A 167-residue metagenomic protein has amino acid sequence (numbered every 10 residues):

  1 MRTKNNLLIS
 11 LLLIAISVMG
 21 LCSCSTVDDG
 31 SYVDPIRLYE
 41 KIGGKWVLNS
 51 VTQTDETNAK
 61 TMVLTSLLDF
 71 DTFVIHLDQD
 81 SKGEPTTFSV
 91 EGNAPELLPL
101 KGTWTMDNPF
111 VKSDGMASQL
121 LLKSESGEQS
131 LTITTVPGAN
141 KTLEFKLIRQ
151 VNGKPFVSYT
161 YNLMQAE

Functional and structural regions predicted by a protein language model:
M1-L11: Bacterial N-terminal signal peptides that target proteins for export
L12-V18: Hydrophobic helical h-region of N-terminal Sec-dependent signal peptides in bacterial secretory/periplasmic proteins
M19-S23: C-terminal motif of bacterial Sec signal peptides marking the signal peptidase cleavage site
S25-P99, P109-E167: Lipid interaction determinants
G102-T105: Short beta-strand-centered aromatic/proline hotspots
